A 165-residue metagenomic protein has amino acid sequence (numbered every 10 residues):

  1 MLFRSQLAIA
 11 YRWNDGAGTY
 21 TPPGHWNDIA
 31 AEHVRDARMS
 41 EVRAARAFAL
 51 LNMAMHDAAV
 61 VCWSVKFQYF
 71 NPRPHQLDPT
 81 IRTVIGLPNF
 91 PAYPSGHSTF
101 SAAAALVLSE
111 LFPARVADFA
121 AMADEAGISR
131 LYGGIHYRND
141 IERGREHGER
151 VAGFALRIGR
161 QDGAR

Functional and structural regions predicted by a protein language model:
M1-R165: Acidic/polar surface patches and capping/hinge elements
